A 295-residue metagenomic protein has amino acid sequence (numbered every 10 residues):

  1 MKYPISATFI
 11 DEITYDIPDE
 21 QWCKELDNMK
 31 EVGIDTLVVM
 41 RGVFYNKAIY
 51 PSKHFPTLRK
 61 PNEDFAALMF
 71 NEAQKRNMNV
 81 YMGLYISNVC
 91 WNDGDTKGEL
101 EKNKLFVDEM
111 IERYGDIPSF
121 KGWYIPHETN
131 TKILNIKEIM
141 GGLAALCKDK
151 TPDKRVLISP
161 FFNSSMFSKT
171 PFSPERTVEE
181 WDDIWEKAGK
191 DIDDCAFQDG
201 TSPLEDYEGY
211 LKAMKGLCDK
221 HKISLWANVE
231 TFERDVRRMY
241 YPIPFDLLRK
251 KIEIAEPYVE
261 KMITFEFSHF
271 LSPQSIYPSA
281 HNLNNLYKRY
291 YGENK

Functional and structural regions predicted by a protein language model:
Y3-E12, L84-N88, K154-P171, D199-G200 (+2 more regions): Active-site clefts of carbohydrate-active enzymes
Y15-K30, K102-R113, P174-A188, P242-A255: Short, acidic/polar
E20-N46, E186-A196, I254-M262: Catalytic domains of carbohydrate-active enzymes, especially glycoside hydrolases
W22-N88, I136-L157, E205, Y210-K220: Aromatic-lined substrate-binding rim segments of carbohydrate-active enzymes
T36-V38, I192, A196-L204, I223-K295: Substrate-binding cleft of secreted/luminal carbohydrate-active enzymes
P61-R76, D95-G122, I139, L143-L146 (+2 more regions): An active-site-proximal structural segment forming one wall of the substrate-binding cleft that immediately precedes
Y85-W91, F106-I136, D194-Q198, I263: Active-site groove signature of glycoside hydrolases
P118-T131, P160-F161, E175-D206: Aromatic- and acid-rich polysaccharide-binding/catalytic face of secreted or lumenal carbohydrate-active enzymes
